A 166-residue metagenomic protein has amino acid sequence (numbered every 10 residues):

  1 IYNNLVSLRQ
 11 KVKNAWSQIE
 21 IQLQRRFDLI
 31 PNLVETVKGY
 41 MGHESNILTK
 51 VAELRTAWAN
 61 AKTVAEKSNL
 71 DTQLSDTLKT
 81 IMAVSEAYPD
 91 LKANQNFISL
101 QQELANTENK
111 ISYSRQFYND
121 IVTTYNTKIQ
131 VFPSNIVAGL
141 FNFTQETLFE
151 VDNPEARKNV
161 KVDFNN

Functional and structural regions predicted by a protein language model:
I1-N166: A helix-centric hydrophobic-segment signal that preferentially recognizes long, alpha-helical stretches used
